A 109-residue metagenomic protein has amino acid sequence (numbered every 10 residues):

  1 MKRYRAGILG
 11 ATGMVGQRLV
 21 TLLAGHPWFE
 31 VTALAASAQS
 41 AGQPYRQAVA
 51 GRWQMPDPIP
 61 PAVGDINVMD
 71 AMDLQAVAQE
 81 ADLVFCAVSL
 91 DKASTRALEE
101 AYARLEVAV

Functional and structural regions predicted by a protein language model:
M1-V109: N-terminal Rossmann-like NAD(P) cofactor-binding subdomain of oxidoreductases, focused on the glycine-rich
